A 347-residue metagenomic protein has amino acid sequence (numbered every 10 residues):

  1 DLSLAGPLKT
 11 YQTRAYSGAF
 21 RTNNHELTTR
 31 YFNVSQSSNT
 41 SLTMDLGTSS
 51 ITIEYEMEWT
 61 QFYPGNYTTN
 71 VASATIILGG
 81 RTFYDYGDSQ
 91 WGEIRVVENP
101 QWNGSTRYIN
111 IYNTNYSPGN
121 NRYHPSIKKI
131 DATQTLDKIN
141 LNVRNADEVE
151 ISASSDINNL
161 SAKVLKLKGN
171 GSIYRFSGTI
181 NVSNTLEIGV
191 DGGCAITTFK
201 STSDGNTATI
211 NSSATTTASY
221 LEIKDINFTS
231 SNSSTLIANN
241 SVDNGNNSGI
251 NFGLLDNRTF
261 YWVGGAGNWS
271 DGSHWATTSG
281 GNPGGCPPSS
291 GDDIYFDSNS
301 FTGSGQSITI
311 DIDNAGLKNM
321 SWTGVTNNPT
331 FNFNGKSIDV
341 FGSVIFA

Functional and structural regions predicted by a protein language model:
D1-A347: Extracellular beta-sheet-rich ligand-binding/adhesion modules
